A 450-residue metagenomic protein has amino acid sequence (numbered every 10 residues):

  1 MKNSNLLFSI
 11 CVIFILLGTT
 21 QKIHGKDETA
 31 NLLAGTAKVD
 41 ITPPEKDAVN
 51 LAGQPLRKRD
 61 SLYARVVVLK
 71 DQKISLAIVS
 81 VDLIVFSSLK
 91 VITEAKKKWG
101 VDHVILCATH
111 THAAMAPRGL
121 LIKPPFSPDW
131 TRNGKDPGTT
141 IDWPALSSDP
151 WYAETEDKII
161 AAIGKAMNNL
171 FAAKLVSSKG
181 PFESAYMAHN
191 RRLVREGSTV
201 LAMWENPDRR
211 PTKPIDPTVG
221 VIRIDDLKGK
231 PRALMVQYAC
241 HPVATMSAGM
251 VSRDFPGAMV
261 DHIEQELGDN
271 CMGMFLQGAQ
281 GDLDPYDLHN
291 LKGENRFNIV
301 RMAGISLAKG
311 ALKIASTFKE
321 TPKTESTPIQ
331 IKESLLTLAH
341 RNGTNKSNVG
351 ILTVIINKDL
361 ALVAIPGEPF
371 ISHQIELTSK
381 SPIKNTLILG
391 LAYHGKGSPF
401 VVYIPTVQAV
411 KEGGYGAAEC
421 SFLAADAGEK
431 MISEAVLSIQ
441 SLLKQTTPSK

Functional and structural regions predicted by a protein language model:
M1-L6: Positively charged n-region of N-terminal signal peptides that target proteins for export
F8-G18: Bacterial N-terminal signal peptides
Q21-G25: Sec/Tat signal peptide C-region and signal peptidase I cleavage site
K26-M272, G278-A279, L283, D287-H289 (+3 more regions): Conserved beta-alpha junction segments in alpha/beta enzyme cores
